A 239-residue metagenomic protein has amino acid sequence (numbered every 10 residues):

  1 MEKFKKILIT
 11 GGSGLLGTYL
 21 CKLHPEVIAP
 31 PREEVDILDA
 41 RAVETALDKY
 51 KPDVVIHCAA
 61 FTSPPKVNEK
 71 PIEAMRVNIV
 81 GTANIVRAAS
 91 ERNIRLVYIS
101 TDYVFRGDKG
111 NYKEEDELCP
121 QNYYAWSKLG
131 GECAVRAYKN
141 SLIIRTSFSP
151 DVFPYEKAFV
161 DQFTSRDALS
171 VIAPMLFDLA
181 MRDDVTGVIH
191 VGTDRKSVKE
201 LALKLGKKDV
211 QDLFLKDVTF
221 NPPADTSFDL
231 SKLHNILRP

Functional and structural regions predicted by a protein language model:
E2-H24: N-terminal Rossmann NAD(P)H-binding glycine-rich loop of SDR-like oxidoreductase domains
P25-A46: Adenosine-cofactor binding site in Rossmann-like domains, unifying the SAM/SAH pocket of S-adenosylmethionine-dependent
L38, E69, E73-N84, L118 (+2 more regions): Glycine-rich NAD(P)-binding loop of the Rossmann-fold in SDR/ketoreductase-type enzymes
A40-V77, A88: NAD(P)H-binding glycine-rich loop region in Rossmannoid oxidoreductase-like domains and their noncatalytic homologs
N84-C119: Conserved Rossmann-fold NAD(P)-dependent oxidoreductase catalytic core, especially the SDR/UDP-sugar
C119-S147: Active-site Tyr-X1-5-Lys
Y155-D183, G187: Substrate-positioning beta->alpha
M175-D225: Mid/C-terminal beta-alpha module of Rossmann-like enzyme folds, strongest in SDR-family dehydrogenases/epimerases
